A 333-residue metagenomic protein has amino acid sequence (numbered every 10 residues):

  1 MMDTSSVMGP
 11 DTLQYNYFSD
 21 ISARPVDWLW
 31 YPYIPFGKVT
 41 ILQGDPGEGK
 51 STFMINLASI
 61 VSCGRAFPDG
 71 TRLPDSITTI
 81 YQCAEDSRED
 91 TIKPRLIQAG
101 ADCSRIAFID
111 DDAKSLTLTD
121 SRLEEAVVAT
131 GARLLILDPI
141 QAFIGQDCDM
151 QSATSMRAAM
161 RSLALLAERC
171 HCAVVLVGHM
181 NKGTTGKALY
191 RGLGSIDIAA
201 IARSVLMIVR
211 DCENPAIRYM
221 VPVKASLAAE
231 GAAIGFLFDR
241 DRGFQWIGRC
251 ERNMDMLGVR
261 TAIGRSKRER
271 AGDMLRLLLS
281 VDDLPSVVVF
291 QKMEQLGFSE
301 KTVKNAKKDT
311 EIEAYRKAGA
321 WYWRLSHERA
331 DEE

Functional and structural regions predicted by a protein language model:
S5-V7, D11-Y15, P46, V128-G131 (+2 more regions): C-terminal regions of RecA-like/P-loop NTPase motor modules
S6-G9, F18, P25, L29-Y31 (+8 more regions): Conserved inter-motif catalytic segment of the P-loop NTP-binding fold
P35: Residues immediately N-terminal to the Walker A/P-loop in ABC ATPase nucleotide-binding domains
I41-L42, G47, S51-T52, T79-Q82 (+3 more regions): Phosphate-binding/switch region of NTP-binding enzymes
F53, L57: Hydrophobic positions on the alpha1 helix immediately C-terminal to the Walker A/P-loop
S62: Gly/Ala-rich phosphate-binding loop of Rossmann-like dinucleotide-binding domains, activating on the conserved
L123, S162-L163, V289, V303: Aromatic/hydrophobic pocket-lining residues that form π-stacking "cages" and hydrophobic walls in ligand
